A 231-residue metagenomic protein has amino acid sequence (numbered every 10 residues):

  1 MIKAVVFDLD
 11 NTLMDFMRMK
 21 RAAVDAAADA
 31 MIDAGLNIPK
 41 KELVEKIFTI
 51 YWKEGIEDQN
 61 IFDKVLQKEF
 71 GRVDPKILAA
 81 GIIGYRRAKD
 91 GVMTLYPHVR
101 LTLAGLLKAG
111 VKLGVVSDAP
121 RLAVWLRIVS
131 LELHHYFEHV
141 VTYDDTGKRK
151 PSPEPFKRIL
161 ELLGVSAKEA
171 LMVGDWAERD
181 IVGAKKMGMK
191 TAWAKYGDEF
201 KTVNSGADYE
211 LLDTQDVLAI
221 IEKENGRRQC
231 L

Functional and structural regions predicted by a protein language model:
M1-V5, M17-R18, K68, R100 (+1 more regions): Asp-based, Mg2+/Mn2+-dependent phosphohydrolase catalytic module
I2-L101, L122: N-terminal helical cap/lid subdomain that shapes the substrate entry/recognition surface in HAD-like hydrolases
